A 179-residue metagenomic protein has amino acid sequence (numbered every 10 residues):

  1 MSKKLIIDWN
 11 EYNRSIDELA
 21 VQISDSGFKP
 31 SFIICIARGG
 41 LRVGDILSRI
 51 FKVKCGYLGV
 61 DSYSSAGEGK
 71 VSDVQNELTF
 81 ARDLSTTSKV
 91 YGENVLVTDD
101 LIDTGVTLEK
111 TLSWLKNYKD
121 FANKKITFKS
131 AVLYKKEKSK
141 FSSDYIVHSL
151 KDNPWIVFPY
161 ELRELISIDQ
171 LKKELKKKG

Functional and structural regions predicted by a protein language model:
M1-G179: PRPP-associated nucleotide enzymes
